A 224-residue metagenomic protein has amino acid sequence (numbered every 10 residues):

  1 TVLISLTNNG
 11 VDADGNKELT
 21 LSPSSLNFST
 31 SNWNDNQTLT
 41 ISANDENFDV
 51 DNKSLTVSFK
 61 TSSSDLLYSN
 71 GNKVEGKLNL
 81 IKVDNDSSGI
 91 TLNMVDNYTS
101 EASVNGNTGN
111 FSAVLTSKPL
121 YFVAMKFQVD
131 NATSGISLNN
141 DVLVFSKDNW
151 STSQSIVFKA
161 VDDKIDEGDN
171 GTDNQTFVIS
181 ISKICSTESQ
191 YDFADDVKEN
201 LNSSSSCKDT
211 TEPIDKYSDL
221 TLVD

Functional and structural regions predicted by a protein language model:
T1-D224: Short boundary segments that mark the start of a structured unit
